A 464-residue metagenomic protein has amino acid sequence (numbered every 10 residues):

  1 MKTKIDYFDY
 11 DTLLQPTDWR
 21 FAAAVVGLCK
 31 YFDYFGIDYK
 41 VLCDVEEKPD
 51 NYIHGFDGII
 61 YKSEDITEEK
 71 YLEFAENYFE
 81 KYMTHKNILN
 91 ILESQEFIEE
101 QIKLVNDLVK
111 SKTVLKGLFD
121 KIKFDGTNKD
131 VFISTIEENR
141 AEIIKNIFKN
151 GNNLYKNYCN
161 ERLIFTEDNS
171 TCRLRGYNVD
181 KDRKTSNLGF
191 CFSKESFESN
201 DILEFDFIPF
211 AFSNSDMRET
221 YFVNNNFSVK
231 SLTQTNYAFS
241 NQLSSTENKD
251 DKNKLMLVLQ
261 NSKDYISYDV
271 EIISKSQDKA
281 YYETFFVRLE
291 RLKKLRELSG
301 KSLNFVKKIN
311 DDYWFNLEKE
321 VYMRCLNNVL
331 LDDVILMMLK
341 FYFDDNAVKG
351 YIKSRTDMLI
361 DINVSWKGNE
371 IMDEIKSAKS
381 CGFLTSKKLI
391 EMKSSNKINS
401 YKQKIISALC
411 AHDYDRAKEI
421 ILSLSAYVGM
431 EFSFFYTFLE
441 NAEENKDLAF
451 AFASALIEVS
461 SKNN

Functional and structural regions predicted by a protein language model:
M1-D130, S134-A141, Y282-N464: Long, contiguous all-alpha helical interaction modules
R140-I144, K149, R173, N224 (+2 more regions): Generic hydrophobic/packing signal
N146, N150-K184, G189-L203: Long amphipathic alpha-helical coiled-coil/heptad-repeat bundle
N178-L331: Domain-exit/linker segments immediately C-terminal to small folded modules
